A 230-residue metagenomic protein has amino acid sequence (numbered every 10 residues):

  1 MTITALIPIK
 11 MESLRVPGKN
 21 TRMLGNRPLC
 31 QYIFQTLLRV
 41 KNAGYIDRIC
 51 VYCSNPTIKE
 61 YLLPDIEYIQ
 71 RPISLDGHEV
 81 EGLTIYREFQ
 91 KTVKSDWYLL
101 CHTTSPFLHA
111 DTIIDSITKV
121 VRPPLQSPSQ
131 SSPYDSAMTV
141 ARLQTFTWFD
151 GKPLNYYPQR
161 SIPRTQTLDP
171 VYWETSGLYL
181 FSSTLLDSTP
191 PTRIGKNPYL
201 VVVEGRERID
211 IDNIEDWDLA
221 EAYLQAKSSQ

Functional and structural regions predicted by a protein language model:
M1-P17: N-terminal nucleotide-binding beta1-loop-alpha1 segment
K19-G25, I73-L75: Short glycine-enriched, charge-decorated loop/helix-capping segments at active-site entrances that position
L29-R48, E60-Y61: A short, N-terminal amphipathic alpha-helix
I49-C53, T139-V140: Short internal beta-strands
C53-I58, L143-Q144: Short, polar loop motifs at secondary-structure junctions
P56-L99, F107-D115: Short phosphate-binding loop-to-helix
E79-I85, P106-G205: Conserved core of the sugar-phosphate nucleotidyltransferase
V202, R206-Q230: Hydrophobic helical membrane-anchoring modules
